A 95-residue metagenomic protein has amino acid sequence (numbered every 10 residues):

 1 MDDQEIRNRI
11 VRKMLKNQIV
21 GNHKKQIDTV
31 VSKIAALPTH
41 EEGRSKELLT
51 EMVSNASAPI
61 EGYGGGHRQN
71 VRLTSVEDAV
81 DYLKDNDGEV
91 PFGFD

Functional and structural regions predicted by a protein language model:
M1-N22: Short alpha-helical segments that sit at the start of domains
V11, S45-V53: Short, hydrophobic-biased segments on the C-terminal half of alpha helices that form "recognition helices"
D28-G43: Short helix-coil junctions and helix-kink-helix linkers
I34, G66, F94-D95: Long, compositionally biased intrinsically disordered regions
V53-G65: A short, conserved structural fragment
G65-T74: Minor-groove-contacting beta-hairpin "wing" of winged helix-turn-helix DNA-binding domains
S75-D95: Short, amphipathic alpha-helical interaction segments positioned at domain boundaries
